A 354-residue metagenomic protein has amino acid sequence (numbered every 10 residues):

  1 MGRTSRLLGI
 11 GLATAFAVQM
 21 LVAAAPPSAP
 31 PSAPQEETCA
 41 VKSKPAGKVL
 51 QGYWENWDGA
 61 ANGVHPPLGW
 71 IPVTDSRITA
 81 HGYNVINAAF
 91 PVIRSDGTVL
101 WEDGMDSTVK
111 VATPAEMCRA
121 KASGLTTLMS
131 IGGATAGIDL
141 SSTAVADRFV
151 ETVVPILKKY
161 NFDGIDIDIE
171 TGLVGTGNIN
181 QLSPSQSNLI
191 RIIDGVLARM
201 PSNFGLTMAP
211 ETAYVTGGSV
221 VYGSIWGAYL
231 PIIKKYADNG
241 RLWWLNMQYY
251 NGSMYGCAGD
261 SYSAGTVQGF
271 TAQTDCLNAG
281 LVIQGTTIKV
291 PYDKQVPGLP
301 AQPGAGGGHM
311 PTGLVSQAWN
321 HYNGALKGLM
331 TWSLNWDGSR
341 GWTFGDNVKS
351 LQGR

Functional and structural regions predicted by a protein language model:
M1-P31: Secretory targeting and sorting signals
F16, I288-D293: Short, surface-exposed acidic
E37-L277, Y292-L314, N323-L326, G338-Q352: Chitinase-like catalytic core of GlcNAc-active glycosidases
A279-K289: Short mixed-charge
S333: Residues that scaffold, gate, or flank divalent-cation-dependent active/transport sites
